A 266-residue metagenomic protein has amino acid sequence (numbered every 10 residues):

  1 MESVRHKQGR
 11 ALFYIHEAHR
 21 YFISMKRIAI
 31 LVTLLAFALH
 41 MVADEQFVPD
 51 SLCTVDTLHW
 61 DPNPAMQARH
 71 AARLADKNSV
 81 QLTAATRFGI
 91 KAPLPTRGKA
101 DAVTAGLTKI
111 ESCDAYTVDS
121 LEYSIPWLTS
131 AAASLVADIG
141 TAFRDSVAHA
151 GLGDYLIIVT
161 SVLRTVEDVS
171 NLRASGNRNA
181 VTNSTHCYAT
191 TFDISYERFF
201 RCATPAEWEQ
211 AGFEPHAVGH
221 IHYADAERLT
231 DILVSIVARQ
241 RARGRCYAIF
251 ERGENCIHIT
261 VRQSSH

Functional and structural regions predicted by a protein language model:
E2-Y14: Positively charged N-terminal leader segments that act as targeting/secretion signals
K26-V32: Sec-dependent signal peptide recognition, specifically the positively charged N-region followed immediately by
T33-V42: Hydrophobic h-region of N-terminal signal peptides that target proteins for export in Gram-negative bacteria
D44-G140, D145-A148, R252-E254, R262-H266: Extracytoplasmic cell-surface/polysaccharide-interacting catalytic and binding patches
L128-L135, I139, G153, D168 (+2 more regions): Stable alpha-helical elements in mature extracytoplasmic
L152-V169, R262: Acidic helix-start/capping segments at beta-turn-to-alpha-helix junctions
V166-T182: Charged, often glycine-rich, active-site loop that binds/positions anionic groups
N179-H266: Catalytic cores and adjacent binding grooves of peptidoglycan-active enzymes
